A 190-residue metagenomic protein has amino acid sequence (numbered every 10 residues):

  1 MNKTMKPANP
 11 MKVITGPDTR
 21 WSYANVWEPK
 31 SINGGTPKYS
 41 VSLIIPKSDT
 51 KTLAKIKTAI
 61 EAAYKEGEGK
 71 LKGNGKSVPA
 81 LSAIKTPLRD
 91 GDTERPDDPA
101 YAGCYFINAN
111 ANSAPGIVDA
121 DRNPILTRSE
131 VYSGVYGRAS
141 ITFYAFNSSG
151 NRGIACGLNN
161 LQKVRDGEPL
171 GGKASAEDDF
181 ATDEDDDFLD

Functional and structural regions predicted by a protein language model:
M1-F106: OB-fold ssDNA-binding interfaces and closely related basic DNA-contact patches used across DNA replication/repair
S42-I44, N108-N110, Q162-V164: Residues in well-ordered beta-strands of folded domains
G69-G150: Structured, beta-strand-rich domain cores that present glycine/charged loop surfaces used to bind extended ligands
V118, N123-D190: Compact mixed alphabeta submodule
